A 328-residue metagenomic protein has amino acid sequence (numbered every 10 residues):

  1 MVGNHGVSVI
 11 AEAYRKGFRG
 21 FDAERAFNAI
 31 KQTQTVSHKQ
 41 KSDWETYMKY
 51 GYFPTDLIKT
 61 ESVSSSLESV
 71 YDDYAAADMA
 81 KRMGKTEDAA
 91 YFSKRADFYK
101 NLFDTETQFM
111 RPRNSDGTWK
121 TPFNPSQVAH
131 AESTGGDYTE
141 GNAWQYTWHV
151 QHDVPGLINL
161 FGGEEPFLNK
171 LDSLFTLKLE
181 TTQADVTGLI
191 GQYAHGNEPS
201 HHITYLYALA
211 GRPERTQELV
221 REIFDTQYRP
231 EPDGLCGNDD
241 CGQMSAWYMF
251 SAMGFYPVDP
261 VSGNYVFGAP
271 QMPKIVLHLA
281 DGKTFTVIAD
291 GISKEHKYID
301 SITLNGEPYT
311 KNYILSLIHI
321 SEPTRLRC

Functional and structural regions predicted by a protein language model:
M1-V2, A13: Mobile, glycine-rich extracellular loop/lid and propeptide segments that shape or gate substrate/ligand access
G3, V7, G17-D97, N101-T286 (+2 more regions): Active-site core of glycosidic bond-cleaving carbohydrate-active enzymes
A280, L304-E307: Short strand-turn-strand beta-turns centered on an Asx-Gly dipeptide
K294: Conserved SET/PR domain catalytic loop and adjacent active-site segment of histone-lysine N-methyltransferases
K297-S301: Beta-strand-rich binding/interaction modules
T310-S316: Short, solvent-exposed S/T- and G/P-enriched segments that are highly enriched in secreted/extracellular and lumenal
S316-C328: Residue-level detector of conserved catalytic or cofactor/ligand-binding positions in enzyme active sites
